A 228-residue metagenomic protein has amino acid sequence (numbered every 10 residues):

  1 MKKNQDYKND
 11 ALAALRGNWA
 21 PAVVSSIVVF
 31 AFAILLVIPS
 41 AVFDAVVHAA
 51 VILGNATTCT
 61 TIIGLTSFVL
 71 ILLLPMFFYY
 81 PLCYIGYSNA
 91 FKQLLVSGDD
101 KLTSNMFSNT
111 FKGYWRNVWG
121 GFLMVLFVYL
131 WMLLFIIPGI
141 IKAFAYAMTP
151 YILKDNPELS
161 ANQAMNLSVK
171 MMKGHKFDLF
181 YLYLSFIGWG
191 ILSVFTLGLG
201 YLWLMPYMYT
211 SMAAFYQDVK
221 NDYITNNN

Functional and structural regions predicted by a protein language model:
M1-N228: Hydrophobic alpha-helical membrane segments
